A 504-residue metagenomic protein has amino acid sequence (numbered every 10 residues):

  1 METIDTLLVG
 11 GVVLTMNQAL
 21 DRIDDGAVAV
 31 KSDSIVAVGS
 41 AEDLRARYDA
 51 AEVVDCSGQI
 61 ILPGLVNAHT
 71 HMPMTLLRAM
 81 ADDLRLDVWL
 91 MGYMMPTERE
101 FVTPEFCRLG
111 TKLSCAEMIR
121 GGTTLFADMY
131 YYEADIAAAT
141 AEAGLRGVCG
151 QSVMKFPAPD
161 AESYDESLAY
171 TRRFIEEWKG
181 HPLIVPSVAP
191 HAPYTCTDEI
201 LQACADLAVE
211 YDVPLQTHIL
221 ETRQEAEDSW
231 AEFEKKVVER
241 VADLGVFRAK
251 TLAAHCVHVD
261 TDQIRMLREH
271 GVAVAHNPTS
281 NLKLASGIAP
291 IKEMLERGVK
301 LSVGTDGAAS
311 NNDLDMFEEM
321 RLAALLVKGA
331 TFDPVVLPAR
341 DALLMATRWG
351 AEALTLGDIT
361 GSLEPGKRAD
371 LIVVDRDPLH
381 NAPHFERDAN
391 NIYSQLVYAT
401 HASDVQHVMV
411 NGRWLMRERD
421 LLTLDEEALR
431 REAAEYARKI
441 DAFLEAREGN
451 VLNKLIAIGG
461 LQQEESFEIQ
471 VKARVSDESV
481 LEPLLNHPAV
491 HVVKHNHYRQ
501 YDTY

Functional and structural regions predicted by a protein language model:
M1-T6, V13-L62: Histidine-rich, glycine-flanked metal-binding segment
T3-G10, A46-W89, K112-C115, I119-R120: Replace "His-x-His-based motif
N17, R368-T423, R430: C-terminal cap of metal-dependent C-N hydrolases
L76-L109, R146-D165, R223-K250, H270-A273 (+1 more regions): Active-site gating loops and adjacent loop-to-helix segments of metal-dependent hydrolytic enzymes
R78-G144, S167-G180, A434: Alpha-helical scaffold segments that flank or form the walls of functional sites
D135-D262: Metal-coordinating catalytic core of metallo-dependent amide/deamination hydrolases
D243-K250, K292-P378: His/Asp/Glu-enriched, well-ordered alpha-helical/loop segment that forms or immediately abuts the divalent-metal
Q463-Y504: N-terminal strand-loop-strand beta-hairpin
